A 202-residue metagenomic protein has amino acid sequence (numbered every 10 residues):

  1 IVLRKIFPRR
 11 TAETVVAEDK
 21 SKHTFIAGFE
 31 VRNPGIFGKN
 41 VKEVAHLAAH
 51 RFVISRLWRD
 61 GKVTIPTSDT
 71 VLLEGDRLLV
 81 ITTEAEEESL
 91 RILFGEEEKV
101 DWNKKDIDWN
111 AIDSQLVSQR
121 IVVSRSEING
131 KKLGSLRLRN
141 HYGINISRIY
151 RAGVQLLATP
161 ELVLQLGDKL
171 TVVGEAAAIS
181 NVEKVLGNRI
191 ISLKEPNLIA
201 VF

Functional and structural regions predicted by a protein language model:
I1-F202: Cytosolic regulatory regions of ion transport systems
